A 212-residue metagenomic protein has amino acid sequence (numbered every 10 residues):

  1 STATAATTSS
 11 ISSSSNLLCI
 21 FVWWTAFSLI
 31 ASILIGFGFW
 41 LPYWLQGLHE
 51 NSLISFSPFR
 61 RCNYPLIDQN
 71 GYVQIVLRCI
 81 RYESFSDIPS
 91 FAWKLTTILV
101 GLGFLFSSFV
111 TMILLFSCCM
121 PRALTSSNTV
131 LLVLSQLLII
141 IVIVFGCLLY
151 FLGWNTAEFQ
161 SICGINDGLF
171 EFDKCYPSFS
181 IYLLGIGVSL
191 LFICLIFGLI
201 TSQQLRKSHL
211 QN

Functional and structural regions predicted by a protein language model:
S1-S13, G71-D87, N166-G168: Membrane-proximal N-terminal segments immediately preceding the first transmembrane helix
T2-L45, W93-G153, L184-G187, L191-L205: Signature of small four-pass
A5, S10-S14, N51-R61, T129-L137 (+3 more regions): Cytosolic juxtamembrane regulatory segments of membrane proteins
G36-F59, Q69, L149-C163, R206: Juxtamembrane interfacial secondary-structure elements that flank transmembrane helices in multi-pass membrane proteins
L41-T97: A surface-exposed beta-alpha-beta supersecondary segment
C62, C79, C118-C119, C163 (+1 more regions): Disulfide-bonded cysteines in secreted/extracellular proteins and peptides
V144-S180: Juxtamembrane loop segments immediately following a transmembrane helix
